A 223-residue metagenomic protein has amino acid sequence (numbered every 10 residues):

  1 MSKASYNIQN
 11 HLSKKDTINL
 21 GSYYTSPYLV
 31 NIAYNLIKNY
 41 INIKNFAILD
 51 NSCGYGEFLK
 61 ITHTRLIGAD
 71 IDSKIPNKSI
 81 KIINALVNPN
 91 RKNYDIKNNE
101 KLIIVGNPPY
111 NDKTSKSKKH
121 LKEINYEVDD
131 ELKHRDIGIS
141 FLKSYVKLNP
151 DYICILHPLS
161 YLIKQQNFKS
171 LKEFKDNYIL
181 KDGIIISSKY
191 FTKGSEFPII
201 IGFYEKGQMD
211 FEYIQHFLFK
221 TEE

Functional and structural regions predicted by a protein language model:
M1-D50, F58-K60: S-adenosyl-L-methionine
A47-N51, T64-D70: Short, hydrophobic beta-strand segments that form beta-sheet elements in well-ordered domains
Y55-R65: Conserved SAM-binding loop of SAM-dependent methyltransferases across substrates and taxa, primarily the Class I
I67-I96, I103: Adenosine-cofactor binding site in Rossmann-like domains, unifying the SAM/SAH pocket of S-adenosylmethionine-dependent
I104-N111: Amphipathic alpha-helical repeat scaffolds
T114-H134: Mobile active-site "lid"/loop adjacent to the S-adenosyl-L-methionine
E131-S188, G202: Conserved Class I SAM-dependent methyltransferase catalytic core
E196-E223: Flexible, glycine-/basic-rich loop-and-beta segments that form/coincide with the SAM-dependent methyltransferase
